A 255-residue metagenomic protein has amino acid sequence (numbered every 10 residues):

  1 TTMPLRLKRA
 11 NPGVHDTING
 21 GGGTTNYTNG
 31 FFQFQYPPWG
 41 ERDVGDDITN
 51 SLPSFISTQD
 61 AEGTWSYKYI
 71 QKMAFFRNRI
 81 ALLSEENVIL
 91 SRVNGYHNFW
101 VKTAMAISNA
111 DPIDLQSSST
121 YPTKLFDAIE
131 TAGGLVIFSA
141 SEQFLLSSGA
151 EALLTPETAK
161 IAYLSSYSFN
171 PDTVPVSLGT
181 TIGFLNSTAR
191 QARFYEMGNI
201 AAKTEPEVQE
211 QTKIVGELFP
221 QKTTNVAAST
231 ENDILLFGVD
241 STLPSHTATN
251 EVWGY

Functional and structural regions predicted by a protein language model:
T1-T64: Long, charge-dense tracts
T2-T25, R79-A104, L185, R193-M197 (+1 more regions): Eukaryotic alpha-helical scaffold "rod" segments
D16, D43-D47, D60, D111-D114 (+4 more regions): Acidic-enriched, low-complexity/disordered segments with a strong bias for Aspartate over Glutamate
Y27-S51, L83-A110, L146-T155: Beta-propeller domains
N29-Y36, K68-R79, E157-S165, N250-Y255: Extended, compositionally biased low-complexity polar/Lys-Gly-rich tracts and adjacent boundary/linker regions are
P37, D46-W65, N94-S118, L164-P171 (+1 more regions): Beta-sheet-rich non-transmembrane sensory/scaffold domains
S51-E86, P122-I129: Beta-strand-rich domains and repeat architectures in extracellular enzymes and scaffolds, especially beta-propellers
N87, N94, Q116-Y255: Beta-sheet-dominated scaffold domains
